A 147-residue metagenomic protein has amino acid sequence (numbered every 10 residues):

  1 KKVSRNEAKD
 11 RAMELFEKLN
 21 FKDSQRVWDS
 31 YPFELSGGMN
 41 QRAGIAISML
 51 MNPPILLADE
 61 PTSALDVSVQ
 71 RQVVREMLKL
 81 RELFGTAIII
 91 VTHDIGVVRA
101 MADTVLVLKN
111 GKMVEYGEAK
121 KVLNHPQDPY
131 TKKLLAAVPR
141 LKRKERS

Functional and structural regions predicted by a protein language model:
E7-R26, L135-A136: Conserved ABC ATPase "signature" region
Y31-L35, M39: Conserved ABC ATPase signature
L50-P54: A short, proline-enriched helix->beta-strand linker immediately N-terminal to the Walker B motif in ABC-type P-loop
R71-F84, G96: Helical segment within the ABC ATPase nucleotide-binding domain
V98-A100: A short, surface-exposed alpha-helical micro-motif characterized by mixed small hydrophobic and charged/polar residues
Y116-G117, H125: ABC ATPase "signature
